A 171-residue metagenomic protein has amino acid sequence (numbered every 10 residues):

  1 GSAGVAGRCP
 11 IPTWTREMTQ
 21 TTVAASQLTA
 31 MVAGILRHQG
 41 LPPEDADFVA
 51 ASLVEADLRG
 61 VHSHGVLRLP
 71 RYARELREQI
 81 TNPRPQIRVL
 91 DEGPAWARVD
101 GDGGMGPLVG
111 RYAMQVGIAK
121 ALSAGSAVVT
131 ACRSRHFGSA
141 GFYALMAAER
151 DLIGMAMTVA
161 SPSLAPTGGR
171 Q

Functional and structural regions predicted by a protein language model:
M18-Q39: Generic N-terminal amphipathic, Lys/Arg-enriched alpha-helix
L41-A46: Helix N-cap / loop-to-helix initiation motif
G65-I118: Active-site cofactor/substrate anionic-group-binding motifs, chiefly glycine- and Lys/Arg-rich phosphate-binding loops
V116-V129: Conserved catalytic cysteine-centered active-site region of acyl-thioester-dependent Claisen-condensing enzymes
S126-Q171: Glycine-rich anion/phosphate-binding loop at the beta-strand->alpha-helix junction
